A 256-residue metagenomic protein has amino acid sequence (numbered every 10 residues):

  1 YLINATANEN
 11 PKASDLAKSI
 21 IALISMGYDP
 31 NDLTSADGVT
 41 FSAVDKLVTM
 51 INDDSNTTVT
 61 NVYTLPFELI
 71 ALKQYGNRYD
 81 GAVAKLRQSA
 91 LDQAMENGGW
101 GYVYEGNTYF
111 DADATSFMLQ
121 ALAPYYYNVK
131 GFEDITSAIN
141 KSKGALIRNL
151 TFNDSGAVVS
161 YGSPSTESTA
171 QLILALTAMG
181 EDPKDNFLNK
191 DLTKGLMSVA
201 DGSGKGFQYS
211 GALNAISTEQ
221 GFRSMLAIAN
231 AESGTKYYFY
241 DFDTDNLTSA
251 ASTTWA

Functional and structural regions predicted by a protein language model:
Y1-A7, P30-D54, R78-Q93, K130-L150 (+3 more regions): Extended, well-ordered alpha-helical scaffold segments
A5-D32, D54-A84, E96-N140, T151-L188 (+1 more regions): An alpha-helical repeat/solenoid feature that recognizes helix-turn-helix modules
